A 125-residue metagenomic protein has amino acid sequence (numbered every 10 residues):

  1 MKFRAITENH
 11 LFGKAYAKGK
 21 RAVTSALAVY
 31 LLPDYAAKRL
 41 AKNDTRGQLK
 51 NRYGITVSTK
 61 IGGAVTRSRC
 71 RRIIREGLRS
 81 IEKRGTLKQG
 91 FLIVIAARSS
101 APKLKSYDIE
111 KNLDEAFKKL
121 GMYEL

Functional and structural regions predicted by a protein language model:
M1-L125: Positively charged, solvent-exposed patches that mediate nucleic-acid binding
